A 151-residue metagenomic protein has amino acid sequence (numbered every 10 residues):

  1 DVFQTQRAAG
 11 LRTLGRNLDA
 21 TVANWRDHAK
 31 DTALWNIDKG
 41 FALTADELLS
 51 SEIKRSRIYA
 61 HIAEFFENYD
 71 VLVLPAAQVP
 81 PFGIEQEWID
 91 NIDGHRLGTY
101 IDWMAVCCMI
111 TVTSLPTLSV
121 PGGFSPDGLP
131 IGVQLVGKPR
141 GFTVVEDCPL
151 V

Functional and structural regions predicted by a protein language model:
Q4-A60, V79, S119-L129: Short helix-loop capping/hinge segments that flank enzyme active sites or metal/cofactor-binding pockets
W35, Y59, W88, W103-V106: Tryptophan-centric aromatic hotspots in well-structured domains and transmembrane helices
L43, L49-E52, A60, V106 (+1 more regions): Structural helix-boundary/capping segments
S50, F82-W103: Short, surface-exposed loop/helix-turn segments at secondary-structure junctions that function as lids/hinges flanking
F66: Basic phosphate/pyrophosphate-binding loop/patch that engages nucleotide-derived ligands
D70: Conserved acidic residues
A76, F82-Q86, G122: A glycine-biased, small/acidic residue-tolerant capping/turn segment at secondary-structure junctions
